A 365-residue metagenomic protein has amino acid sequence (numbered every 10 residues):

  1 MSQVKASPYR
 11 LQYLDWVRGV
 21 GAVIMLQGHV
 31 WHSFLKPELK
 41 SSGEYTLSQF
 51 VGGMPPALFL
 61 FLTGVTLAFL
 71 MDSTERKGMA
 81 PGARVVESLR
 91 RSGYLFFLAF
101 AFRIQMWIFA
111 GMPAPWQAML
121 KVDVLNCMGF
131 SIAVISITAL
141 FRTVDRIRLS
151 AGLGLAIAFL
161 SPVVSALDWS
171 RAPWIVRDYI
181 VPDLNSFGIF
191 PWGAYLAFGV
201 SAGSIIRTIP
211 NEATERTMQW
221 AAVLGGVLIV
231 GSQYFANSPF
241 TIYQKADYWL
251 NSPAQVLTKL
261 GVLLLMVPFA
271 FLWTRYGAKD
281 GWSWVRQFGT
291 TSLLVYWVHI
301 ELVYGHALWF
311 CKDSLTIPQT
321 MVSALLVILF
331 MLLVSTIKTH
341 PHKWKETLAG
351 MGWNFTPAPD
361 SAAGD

Functional and structural regions predicted by a protein language model:
M1-D365: Alpha-helical transmembrane segments and their immediate juxtamembrane cytosolic regions
